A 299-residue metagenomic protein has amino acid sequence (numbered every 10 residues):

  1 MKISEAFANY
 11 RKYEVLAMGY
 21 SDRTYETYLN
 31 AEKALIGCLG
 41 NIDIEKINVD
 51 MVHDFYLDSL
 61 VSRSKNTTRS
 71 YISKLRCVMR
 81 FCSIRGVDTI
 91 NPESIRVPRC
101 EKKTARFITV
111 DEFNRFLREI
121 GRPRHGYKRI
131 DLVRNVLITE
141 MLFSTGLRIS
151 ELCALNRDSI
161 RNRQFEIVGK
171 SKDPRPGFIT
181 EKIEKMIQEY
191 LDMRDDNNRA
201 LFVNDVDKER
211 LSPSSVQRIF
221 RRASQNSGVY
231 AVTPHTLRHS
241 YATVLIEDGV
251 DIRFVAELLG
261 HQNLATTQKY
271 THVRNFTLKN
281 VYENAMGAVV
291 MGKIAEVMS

Functional and structural regions predicted by a protein language model:
M1-S299: Conserved catalytic core of the tyrosine transesterase superfamily
